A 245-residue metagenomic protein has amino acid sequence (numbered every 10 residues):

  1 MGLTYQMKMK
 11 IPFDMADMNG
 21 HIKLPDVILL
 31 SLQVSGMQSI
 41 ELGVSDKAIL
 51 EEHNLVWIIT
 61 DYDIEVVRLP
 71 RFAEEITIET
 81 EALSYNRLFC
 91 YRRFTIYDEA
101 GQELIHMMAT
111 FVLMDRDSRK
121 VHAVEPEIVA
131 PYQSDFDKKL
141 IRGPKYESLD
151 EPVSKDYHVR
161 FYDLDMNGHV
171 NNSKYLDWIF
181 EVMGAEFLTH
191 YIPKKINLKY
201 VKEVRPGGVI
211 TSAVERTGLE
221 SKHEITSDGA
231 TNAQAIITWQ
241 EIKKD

Functional and structural regions predicted by a protein language model:
M1-E79, L83-D245: Terminal targeting signals and extreme-terminal segments of soluble enzymes
